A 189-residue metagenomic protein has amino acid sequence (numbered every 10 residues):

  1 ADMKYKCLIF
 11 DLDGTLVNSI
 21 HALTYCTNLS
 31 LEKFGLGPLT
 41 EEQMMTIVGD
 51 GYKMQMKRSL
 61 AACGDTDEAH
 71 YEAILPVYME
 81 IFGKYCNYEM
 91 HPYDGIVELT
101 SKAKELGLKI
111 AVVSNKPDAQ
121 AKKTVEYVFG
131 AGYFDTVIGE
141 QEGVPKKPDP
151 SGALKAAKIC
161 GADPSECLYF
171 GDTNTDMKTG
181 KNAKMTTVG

Functional and structural regions predicted by a protein language model:
D2-T46, K53: Active-site neighborhood of HAD-like aspartate-dependent phosphohydrolases
K4-K6, E80-V112, D118-K122, P150 (+1 more regions): Short, acidic loop-to-helix structural element flanking the phosphoryl-transfer center in phosphate-processing enzymes
C26, V97-E98, K102, T173-D176: Short glycine/proline-centered loop/turn elements that form peptide/ligand docking sites
G37, K109, T186: Residue-level detector of anion-binding/catalytic polar loops
G49-K84, D94, K102: A metal-dependent, Asp-based hydrolase signature
Y88-H91, P117-M185: Substrate-recognition "cap/lid" segment bordering the active-site pocket of phosphatases
